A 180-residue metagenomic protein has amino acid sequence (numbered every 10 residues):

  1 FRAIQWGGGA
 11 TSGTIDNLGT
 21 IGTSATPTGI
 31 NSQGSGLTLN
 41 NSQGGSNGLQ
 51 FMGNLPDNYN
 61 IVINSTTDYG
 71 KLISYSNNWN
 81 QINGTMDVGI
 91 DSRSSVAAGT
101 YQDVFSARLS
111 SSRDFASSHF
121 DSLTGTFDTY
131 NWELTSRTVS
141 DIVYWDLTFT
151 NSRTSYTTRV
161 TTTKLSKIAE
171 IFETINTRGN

Functional and structural regions predicted by a protein language model:
F1-Q5, P27-G29: Structural detector of coil-to-beta-strand junctions
A3-Q5, A10-I21: A detector of tandem-repeat and repeat-rich interaction/domain scaffolds
W6, S24, D121: Acidic surface patches and DE-rich sequence motifs
D16-Q102: Extracellular beta-strand/loop-rich repeat segments of large surface/secreted proteins
N60, T66-Y69, D87-N180: Outer-membrane translocation/initiation segment of Type V secreted surface proteins
